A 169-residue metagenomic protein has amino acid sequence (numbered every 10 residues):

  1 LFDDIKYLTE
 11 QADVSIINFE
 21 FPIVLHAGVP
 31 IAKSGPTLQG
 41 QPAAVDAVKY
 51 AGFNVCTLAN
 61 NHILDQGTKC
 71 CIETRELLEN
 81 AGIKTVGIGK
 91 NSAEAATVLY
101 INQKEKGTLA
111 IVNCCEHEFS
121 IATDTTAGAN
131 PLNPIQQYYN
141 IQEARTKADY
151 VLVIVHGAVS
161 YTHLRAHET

Functional and structural regions predicted by a protein language model:
L1-R165: Acidic, metal/ion-coordinating pockets
